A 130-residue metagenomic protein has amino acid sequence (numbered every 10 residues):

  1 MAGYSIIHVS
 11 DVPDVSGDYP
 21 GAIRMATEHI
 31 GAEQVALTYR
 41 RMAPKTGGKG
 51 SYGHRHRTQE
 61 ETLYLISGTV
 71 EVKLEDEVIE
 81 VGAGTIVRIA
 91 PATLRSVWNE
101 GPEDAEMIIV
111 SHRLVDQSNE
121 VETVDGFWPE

Functional and structural regions predicted by a protein language model:
M1-A36, A43-P44, E120-E130: A short, N-terminal "cap"/entry segment at the start of jelly-roll beta-barrel domains of the cupin/DSBH fold
T27-A36, G47-E61: A short beta-loop-beta micro-motif enriched in histidine and acidic residues
E33-V35, A43-G48, T69, R113-Q117: Short, charged/polar surface micro-motifs in flexible loops or helix N-caps
R40-A43, R55-V72, V110: Short, conserved beta-strand element in jelly-roll/cupin
T62, T69-E71, V78, L94 (+1 more regions): Structural motif
V72-K73, I89, R95-G101: Short beta-strand His + acidic residue motifs that chelate non-heme Fe in jelly-roll/DSBH and cupin folds
D76-P91: Short acidic-glycine-tyrosine-enriched beta hairpin
W98-E130: Double-stranded beta-helix
